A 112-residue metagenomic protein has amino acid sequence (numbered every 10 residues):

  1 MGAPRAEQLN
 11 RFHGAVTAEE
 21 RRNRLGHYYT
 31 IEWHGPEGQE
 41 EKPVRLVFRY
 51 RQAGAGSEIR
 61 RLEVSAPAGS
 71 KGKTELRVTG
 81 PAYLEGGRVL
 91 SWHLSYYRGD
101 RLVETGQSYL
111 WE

Functional and structural regions predicted by a protein language model:
G2-E37, E41, K73-R77: Contiguous beta-strand segments within globular domains
N23-S70: Mature extracytoplasmic domains of secretory-pathway proteins
T30, Y96-V103: A short, hydrophobic secondary-structure junction motif
H34, R101-E112: Short beta-strand elements
E40, A55-S57, E85, R101-T105: Intrinsically disordered, low-complexity acidic/polar segments
L46, R88-R98: Short, aromatic- and glycine-rich surface loops/edge beta-strands on solvent-exposed regions
I59-E63, K73-E75, T105-Y109: Well-ordered beta-strand positions in beta-sheet-rich domains
S65-R88: Short, solvent-exposed, Trp/other aromatic-anchored flexible loops in extracytoplasmic proteins
